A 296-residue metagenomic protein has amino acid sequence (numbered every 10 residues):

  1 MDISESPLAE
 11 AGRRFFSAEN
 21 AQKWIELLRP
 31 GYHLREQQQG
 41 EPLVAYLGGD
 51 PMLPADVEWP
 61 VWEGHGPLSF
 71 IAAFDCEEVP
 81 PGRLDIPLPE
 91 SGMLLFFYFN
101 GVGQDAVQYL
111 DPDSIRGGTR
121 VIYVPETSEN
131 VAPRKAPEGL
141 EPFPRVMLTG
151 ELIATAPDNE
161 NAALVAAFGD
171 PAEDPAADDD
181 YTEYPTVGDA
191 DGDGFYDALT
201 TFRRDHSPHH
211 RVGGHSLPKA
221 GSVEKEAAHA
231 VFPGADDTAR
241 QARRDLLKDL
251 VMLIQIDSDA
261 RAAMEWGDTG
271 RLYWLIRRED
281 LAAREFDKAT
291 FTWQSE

Functional and structural regions predicted by a protein language model:
M1-M93, P175, E183-R261, F286-E296: An N-terminus-focused feature that recognizes amino-terminal "leader" regions
L28, E63-G66, N100, G270 (+1 more regions): Short, isolated positions within intrinsically disordered regulatory regions of eukaryotic proteins
P80-L164, D280: Hydrophobic, ordered structural segments
P87, E265-D268: Short glycine/proline-enriched turns and hinge-like loops at secondary-structure junctions
F143-D205: Hydrophobic, aromatic-enriched interface-forming segments
G267-E296: C-terminal structured domains
